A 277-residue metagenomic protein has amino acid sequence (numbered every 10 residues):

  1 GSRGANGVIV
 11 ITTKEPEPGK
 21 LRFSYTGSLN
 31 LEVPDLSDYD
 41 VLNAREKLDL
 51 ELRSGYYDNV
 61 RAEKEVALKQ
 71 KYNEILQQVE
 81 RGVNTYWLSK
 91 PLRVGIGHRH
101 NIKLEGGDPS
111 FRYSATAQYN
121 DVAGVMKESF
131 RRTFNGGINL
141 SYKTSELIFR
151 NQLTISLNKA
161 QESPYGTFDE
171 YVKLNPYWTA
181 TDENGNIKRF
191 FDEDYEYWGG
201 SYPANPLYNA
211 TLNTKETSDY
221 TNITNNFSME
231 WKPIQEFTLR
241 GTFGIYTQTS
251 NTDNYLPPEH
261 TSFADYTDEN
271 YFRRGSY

Functional and structural regions predicted by a protein language model:
G1-A5, R93, S129-R132, Y165: Short, glycine-/polar-rich solvent-exposed loops and beta-turns at beta-strand/coil boundaries
G1-S24, G97-R99, R112, Q118-N120: A beta-strand signature from Gram-negative outer-membrane beta-barrel systems, especially the internal plug domain
V8-V10, R99-N101, N135-G137, T224-N226 (+1 more regions): Membrane-embedded beta-strand positions in outer-membrane beta-barrel channels/transporters
E17-V83, G124-S129, N135-T224, R240-Y277: Surface-exposed loop/interface segments of Gram-negative outer-membrane beta-barrel transport/assembly proteins
P18, G97, D108-P109, K143-L147 (+1 more regions): Outer-membrane beta-barrel channels and translocator barrels
K90-V94, L104-D108: Outer-membrane beta-barrel initiation region
F237: An active-site-proximal structural segment forming one wall of the substrate-binding cleft that immediately precedes
